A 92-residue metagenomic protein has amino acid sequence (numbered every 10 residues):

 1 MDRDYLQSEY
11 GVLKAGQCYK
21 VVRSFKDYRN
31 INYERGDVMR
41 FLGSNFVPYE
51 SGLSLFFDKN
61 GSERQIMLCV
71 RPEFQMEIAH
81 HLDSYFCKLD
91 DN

Functional and structural regions predicted by a protein language model:
M1-C18, V22, K26: Mixed-charge, Lys/Arg-rich low-complexity intrinsically disordered regions
M1-R3, S54-N92: Intrinsically disordered, low-complexity, charged/polar segments
G16, G36, K88-L89: A general secondary-structure boundary signal
S24-E73: Basic/aromatic-rich interaction segments and small domains that mediate binding to polyanionic partners
